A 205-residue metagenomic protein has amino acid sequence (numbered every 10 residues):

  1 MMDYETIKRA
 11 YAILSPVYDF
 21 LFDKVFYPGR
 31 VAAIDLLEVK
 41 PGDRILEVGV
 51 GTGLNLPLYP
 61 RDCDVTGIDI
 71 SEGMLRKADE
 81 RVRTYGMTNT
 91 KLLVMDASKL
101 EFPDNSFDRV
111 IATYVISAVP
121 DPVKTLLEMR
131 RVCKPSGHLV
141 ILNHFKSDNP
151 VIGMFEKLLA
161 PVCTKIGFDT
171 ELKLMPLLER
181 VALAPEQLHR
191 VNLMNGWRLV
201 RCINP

Functional and structural regions predicted by a protein language model:
M1-K40, L54-N55, K77, M154-P161 (+1 more regions): Conserved class I S-adenosyl-L-methionine
E5, K24, V140-W197: C-terminal alpha-helical "lid/dimerization" subdomain adjacent to the S-adenosyl-L-methionine
G42, C133-L139: Short glycine-dipeptide loop
L46-K99: Class I SAM-dependent methyltransferase SAM/SAH-binding core
S98-R109: A short acidic, Gly/Pro-enriched loop at the edge of an enzyme's catalytic core that lines a small-molecule cofactor
R109-D121: A short SAM/SAH-binding and catalytic strip from SAM-dependent methyltransferases
V123-P135: A short glycine-rich, Lys/Arg-flanked "PGG" loop and its adjoining helix->strand segment in the class I
L199-P205: C-terminal lobe and adjacent flexible extensions of AdoMet/dcAdoMet transferase-like proteins
